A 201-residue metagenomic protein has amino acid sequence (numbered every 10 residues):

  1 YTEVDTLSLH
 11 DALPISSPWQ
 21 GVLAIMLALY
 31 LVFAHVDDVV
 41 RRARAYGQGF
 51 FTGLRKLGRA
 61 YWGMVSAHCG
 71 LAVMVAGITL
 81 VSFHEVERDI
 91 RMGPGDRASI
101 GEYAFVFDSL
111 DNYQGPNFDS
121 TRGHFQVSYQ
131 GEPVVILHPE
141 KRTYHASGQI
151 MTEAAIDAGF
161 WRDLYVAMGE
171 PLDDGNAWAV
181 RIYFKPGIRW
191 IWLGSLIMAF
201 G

Functional and structural regions predicted by a protein language model:
Y1-T6: Short, exposed "boundary/linker" segments that immediately precede the start of a downstream structural module
L7-G201: Solvent-exposed, non-transmembrane regions of integral membrane proteins
